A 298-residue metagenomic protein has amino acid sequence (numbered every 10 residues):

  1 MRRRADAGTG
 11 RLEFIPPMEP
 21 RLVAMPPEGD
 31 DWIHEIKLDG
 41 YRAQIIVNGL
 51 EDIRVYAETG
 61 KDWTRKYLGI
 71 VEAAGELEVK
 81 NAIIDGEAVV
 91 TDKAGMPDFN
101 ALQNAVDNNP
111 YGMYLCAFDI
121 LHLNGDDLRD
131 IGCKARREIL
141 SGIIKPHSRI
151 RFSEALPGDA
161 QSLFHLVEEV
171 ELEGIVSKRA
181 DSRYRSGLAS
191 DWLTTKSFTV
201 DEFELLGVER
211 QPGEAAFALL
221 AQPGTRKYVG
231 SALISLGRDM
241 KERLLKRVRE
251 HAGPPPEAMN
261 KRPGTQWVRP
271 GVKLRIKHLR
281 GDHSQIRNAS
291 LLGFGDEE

Functional and structural regions predicted by a protein language model:
M1-E298: Catalytic cores of nucleic-acid ligases and guanylyltransferases
